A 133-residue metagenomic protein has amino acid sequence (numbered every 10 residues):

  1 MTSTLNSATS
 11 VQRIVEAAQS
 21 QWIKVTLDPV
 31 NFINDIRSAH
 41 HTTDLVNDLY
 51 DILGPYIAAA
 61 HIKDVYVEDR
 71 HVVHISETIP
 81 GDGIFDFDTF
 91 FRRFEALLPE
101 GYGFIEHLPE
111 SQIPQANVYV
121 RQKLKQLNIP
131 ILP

Functional and structural regions predicted by a protein language model:
S3-N6: Acceptor-substrate binding/catalytic loop of class I
A8-P133: Histidine-acidic metal/acid-base catalytic patches
